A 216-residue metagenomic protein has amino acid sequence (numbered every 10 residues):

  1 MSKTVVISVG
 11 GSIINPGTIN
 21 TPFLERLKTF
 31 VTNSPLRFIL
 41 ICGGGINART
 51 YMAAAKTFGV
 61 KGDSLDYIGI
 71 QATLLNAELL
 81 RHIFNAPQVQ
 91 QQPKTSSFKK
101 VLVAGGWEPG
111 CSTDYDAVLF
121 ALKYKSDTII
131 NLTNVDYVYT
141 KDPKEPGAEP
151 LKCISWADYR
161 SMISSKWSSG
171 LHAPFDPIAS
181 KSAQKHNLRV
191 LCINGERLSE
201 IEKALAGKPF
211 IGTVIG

Functional and structural regions predicted by a protein language model:
M1-G216: C-terminal catalytic "cap/lid" subdomain
